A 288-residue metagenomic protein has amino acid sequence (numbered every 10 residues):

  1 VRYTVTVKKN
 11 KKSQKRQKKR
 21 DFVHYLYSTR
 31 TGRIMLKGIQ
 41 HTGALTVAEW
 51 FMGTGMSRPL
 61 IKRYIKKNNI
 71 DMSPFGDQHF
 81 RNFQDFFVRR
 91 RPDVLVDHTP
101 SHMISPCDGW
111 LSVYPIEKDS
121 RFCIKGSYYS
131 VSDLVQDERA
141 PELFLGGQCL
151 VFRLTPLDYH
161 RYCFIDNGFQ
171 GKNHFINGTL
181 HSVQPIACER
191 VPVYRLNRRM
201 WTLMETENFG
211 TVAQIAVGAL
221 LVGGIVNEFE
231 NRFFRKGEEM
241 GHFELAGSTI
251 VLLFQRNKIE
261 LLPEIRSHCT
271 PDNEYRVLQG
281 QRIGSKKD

Functional and structural regions predicted by a protein language model:
R2-D288: Contiguous, well-folded functional domains in the mature portion of proteins
